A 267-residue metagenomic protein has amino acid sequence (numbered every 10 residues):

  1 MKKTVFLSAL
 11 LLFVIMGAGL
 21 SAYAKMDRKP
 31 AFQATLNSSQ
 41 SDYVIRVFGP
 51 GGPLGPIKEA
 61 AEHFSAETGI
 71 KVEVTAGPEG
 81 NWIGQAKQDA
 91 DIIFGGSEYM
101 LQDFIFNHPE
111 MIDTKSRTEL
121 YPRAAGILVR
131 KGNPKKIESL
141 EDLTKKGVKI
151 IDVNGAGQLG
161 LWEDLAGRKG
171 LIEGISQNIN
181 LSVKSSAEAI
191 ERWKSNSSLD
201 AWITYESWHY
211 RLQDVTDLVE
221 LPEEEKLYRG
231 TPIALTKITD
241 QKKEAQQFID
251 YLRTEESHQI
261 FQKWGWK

Functional and structural regions predicted by a protein language model:
T4-L11, I15-K71, T75, G80-A90 (+3 more regions): Exported/periplasmic ABC-transporter solute-binding proteins
